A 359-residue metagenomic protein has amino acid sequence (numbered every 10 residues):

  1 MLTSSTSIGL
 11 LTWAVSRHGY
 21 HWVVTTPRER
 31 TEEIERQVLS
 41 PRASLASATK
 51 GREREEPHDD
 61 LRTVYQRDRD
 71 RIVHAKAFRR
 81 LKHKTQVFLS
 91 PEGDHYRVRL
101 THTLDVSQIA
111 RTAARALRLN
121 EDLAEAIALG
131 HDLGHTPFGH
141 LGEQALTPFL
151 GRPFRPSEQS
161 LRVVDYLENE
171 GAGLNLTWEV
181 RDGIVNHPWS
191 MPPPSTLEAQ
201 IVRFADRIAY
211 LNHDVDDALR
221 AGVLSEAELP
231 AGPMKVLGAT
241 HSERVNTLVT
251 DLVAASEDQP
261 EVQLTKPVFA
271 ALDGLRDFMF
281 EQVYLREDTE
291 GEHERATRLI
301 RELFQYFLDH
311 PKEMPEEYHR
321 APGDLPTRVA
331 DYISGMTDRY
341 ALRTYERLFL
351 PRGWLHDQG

Functional and structural regions predicted by a protein language model:
M1-T6, L10: Intrinsic low-complexity, disordered N-terminal segments enriched in polar/charged/small residues
S7, V15-S16: Intrinsic disorder/low-complexity segments in short proteins, especially the signal peptide and propeptide regions
S16-T103, S107-A113, N120-E121, G142 (+1 more regions): Histidine-centered, transition-metal-coordinating active-site segments
E125-G130: Short alpha-helix carrying the canonical HExxH Zn2+-binding catalytic motif
G134-H135, A209: Short active-site segment of divalent metal-dependent hydrolases/proteases that encodes the spacing between
G139-L150: A glycine- and small-aliphatic-rich helix-loop capping segment at beta-alpha/alpha-beta transitions that lines
